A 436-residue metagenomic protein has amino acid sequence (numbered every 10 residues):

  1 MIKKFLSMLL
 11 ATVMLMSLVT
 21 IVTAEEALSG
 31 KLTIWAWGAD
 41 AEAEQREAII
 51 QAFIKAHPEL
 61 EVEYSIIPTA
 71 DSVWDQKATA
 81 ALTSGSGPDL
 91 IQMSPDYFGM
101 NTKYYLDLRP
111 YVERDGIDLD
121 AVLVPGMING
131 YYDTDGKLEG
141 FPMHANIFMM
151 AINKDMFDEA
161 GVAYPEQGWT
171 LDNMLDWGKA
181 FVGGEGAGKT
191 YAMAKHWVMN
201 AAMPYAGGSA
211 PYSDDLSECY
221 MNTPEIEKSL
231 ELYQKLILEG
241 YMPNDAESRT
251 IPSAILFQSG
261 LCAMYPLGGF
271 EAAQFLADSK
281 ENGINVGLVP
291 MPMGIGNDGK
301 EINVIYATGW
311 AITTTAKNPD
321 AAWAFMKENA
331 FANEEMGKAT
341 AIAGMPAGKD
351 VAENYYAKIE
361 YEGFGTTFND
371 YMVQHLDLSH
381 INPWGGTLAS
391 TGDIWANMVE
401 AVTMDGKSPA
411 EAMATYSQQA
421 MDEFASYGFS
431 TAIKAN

Functional and structural regions predicted by a protein language model:
A27-A39, L60-S65, D89-L90, E139 (+2 more regions): Short, well-ordered beta-strand elements
A52-L123, D158-G161, L256, A263-M264 (+1 more regions): Extracytoplasmic "Venus flytrap"/periplasmic binding protein-like
K55-A56, E61, A160, L238-M242 (+1 more regions): Extracytoplasmic/periplasmic substrate-recognition and gating elements
D89, G116-M156, K189-A192, D298-N303 (+1 more regions): A structural signal for short loop-to-beta-strand junctions that line the ligand-binding cleft of periplasmic/secreted
S94-I147, G287-P290, A432-N436: Hinge/lid segment of periplasmic solute-binding proteins
N129, T340-N397, A401, F429-N436: Long, aromatic- and glycine/proline-rich binding clefts that accommodate carbohydrate-like moieties
D135-M143, F148, N173-C219, E225-I226 (+1 more regions): Extracytoplasmic/periplasmic solute-binding protein
G178-K179, L216-E247, M291-G294: Glycine-centered hinge/linker elements that transmit conformational signals in sensory and ligand-binding systems
